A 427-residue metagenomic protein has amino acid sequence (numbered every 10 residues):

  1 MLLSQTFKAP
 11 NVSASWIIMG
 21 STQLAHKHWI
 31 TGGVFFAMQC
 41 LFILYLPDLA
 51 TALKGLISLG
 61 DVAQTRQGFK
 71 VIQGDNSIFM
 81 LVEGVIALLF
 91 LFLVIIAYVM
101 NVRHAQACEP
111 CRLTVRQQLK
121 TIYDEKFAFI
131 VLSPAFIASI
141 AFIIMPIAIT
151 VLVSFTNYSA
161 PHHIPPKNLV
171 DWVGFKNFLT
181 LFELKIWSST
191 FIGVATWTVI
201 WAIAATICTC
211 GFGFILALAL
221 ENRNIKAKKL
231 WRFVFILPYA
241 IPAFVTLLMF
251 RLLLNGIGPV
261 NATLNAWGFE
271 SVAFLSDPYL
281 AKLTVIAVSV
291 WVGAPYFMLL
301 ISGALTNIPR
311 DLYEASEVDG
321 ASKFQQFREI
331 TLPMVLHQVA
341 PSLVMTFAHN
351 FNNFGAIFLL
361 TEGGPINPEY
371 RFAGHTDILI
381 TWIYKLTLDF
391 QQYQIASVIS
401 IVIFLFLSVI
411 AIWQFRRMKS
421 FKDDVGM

Functional and structural regions predicted by a protein language model:
S4-V12, I17-G20, L24-G32, F36-L44 (+4 more regions): N-terminal signal-anchor/first transmembrane alpha helix
F35, Q39-V71, M334: A compact, surface-exposed functional segment
P47-L56, V131-M427: A structural signal for multi-pass alpha-helical bundles of membrane permease subunits that mediate small-molecule
V62-L89, E183-T196, P278: Membrane-interface segments at the starts/ends of alpha-helical transmembrane spans
